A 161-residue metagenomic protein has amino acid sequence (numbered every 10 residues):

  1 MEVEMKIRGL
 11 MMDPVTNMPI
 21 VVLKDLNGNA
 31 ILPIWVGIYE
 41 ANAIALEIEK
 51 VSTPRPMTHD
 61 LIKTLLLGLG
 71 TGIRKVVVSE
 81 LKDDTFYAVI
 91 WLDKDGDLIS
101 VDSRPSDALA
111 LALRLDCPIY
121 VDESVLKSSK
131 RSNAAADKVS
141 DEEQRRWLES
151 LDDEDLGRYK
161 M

Functional and structural regions predicted by a protein language model:
M1-M161: Divalent-cation
